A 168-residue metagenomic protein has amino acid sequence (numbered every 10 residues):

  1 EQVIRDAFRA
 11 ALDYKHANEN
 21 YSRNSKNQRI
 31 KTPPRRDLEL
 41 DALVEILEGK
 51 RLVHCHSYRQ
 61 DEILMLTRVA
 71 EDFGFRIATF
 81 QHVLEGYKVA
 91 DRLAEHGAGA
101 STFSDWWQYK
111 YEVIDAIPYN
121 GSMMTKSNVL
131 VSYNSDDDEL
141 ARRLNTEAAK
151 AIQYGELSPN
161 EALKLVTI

Functional and structural regions predicted by a protein language model:
E1-I77: Polyanionic/metal-chelating signatures
E39, E62, G86, A116-I117: Amphipathic coiled-coil/heptad-repeat helices and related helical stalk/stem segments that mediate oligomerization
L52, A94, A98-I168: His/Asp/Glu-enriched, well-ordered alpha-helical/loop segment that forms or immediately abuts the divalent-metal
H54-R59, R76-E85, D105-K110: Catalytic beta/alpha-barrel core
Q60-L64, V83-A90, L140-A141: Active-site environment of divalent metal-dependent phosphoester hydrolases
R68, G86-S101: Feature captures the catalytic cores and cofactor-binding loops of soluble hydro-lyases/lyases that act on carboxylate
I77-E85, V89, P159-I168: A generic structural motif
